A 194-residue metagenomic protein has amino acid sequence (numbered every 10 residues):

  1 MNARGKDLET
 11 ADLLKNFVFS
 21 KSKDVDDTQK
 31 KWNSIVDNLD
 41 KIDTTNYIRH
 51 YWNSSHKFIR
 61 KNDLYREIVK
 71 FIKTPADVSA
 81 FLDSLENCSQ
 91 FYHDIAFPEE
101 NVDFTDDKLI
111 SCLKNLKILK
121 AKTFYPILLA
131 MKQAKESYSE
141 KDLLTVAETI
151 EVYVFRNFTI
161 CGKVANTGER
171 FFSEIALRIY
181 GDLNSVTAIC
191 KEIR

Functional and structural regions predicted by a protein language model:
A11-R194: A cross-family structural signal marking well-folded subdomains
